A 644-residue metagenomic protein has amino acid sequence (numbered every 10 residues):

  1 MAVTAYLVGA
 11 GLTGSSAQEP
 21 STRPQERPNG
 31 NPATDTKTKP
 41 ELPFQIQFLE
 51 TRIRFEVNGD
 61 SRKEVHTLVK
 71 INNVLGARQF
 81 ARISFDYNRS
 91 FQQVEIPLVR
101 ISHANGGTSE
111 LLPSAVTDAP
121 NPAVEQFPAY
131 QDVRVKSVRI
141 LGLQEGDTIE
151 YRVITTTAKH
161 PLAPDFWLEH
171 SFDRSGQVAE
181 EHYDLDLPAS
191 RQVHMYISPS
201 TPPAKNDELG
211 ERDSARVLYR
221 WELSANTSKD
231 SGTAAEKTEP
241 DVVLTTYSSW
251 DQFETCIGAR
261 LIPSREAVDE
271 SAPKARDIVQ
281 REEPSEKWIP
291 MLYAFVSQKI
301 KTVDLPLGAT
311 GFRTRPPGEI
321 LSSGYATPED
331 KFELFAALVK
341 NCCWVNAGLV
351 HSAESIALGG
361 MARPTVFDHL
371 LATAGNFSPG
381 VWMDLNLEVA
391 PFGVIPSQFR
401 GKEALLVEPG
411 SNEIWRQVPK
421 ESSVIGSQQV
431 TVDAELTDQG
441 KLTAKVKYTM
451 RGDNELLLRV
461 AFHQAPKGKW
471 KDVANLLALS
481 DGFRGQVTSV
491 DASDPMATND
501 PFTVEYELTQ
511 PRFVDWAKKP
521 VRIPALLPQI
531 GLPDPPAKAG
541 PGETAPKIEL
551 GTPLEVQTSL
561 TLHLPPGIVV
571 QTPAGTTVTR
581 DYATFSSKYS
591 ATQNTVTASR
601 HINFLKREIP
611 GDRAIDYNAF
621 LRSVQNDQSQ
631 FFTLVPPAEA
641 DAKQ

Functional and structural regions predicted by a protein language model:
M1-G11: Bacterial N-terminal signal peptides
L12-S16: Sec/Tat signal peptide C-region and signal peptidase I cleavage site
A17-Q644: A sensor for short, sequence-defined functional sites
